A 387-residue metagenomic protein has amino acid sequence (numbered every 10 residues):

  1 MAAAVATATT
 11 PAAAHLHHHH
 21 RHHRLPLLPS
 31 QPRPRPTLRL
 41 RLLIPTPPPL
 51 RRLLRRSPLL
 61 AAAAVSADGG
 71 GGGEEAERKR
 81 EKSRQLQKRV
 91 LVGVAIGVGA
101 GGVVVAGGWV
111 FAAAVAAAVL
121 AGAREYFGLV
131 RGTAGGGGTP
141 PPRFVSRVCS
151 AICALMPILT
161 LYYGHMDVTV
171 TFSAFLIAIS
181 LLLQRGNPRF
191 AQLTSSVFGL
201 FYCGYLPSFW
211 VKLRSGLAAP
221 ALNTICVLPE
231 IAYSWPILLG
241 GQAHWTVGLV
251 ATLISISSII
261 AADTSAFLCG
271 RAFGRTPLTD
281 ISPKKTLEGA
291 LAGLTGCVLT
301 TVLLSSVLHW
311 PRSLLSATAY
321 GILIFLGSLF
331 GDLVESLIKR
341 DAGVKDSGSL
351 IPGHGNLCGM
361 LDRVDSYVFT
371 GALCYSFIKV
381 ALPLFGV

Functional and structural regions predicted by a protein language model:
A2-G327, F385-G386: Membrane-embedded alpha-helical bundles of polytopic integral membrane proteins
L304, L373, F377-I378: Interfacial segments of multi-pass membrane proteins
R340-Y367: Interfacial loop-to-transmembrane junctions
F377-V387: Juxtamembrane boundary at the C-terminal end of a transmembrane helix
